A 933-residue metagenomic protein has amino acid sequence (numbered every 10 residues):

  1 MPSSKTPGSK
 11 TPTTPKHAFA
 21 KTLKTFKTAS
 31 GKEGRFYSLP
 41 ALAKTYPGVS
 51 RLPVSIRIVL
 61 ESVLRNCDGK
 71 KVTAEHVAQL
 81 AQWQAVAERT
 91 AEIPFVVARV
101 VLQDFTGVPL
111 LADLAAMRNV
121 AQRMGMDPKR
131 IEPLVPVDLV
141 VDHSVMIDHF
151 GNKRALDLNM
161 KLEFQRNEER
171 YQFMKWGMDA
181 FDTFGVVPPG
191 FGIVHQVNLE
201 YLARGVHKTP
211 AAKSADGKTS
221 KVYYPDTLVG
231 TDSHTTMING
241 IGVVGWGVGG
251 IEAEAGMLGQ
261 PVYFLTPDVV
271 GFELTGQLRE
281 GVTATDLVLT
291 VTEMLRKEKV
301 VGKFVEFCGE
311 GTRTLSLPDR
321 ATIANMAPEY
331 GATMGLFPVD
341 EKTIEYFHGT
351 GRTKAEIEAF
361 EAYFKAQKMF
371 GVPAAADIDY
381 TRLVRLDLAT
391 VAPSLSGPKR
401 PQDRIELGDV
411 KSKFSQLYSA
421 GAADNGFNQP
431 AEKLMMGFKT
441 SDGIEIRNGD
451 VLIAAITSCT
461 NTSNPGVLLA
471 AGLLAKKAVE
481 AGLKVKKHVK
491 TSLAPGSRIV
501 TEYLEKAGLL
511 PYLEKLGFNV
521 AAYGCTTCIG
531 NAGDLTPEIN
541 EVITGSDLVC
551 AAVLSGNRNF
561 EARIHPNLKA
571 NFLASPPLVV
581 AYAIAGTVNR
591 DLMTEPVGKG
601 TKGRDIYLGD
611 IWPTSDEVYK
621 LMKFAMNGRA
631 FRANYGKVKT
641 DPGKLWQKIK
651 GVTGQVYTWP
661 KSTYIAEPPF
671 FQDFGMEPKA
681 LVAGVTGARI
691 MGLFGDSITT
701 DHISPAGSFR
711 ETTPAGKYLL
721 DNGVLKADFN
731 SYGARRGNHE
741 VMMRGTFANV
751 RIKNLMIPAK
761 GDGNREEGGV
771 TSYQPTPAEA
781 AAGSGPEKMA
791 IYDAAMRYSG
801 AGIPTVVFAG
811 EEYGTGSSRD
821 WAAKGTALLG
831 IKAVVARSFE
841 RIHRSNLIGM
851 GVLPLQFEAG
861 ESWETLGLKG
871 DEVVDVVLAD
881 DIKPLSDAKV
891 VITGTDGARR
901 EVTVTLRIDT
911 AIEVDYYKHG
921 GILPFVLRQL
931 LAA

Functional and structural regions predicted by a protein language model:
M1-A933: Fe-S-dependent hydro-lyases/dehydratases of central metabolism
